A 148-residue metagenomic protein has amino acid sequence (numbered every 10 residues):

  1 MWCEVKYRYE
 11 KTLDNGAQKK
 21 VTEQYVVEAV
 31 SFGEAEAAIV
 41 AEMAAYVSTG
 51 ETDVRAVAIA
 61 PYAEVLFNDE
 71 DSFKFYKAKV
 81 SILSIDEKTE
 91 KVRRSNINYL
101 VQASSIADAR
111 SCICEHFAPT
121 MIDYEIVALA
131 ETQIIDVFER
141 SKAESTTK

Functional and structural regions predicted by a protein language model:
M1-K20, D71-R94: Short aromatic-glycine-(Arg/Gly/Cys) micro-motifs in beta-strand/loop hairpins
M1-Y7, Y25-V26, A35, I39 (+3 more regions): Short, structured motif recognition centered on aromatic/hydrophobic residues
E10-E28, A45, T49, K91-Y99 (+2 more regions): A cross-kingdom feature marking solvent-exposed beta-strand/loop segments within repeated, beta-rich binding/scaffold
S31-V47, S105-A118: A short, charged, amphipathic alpha-helix used as a generic interaction element across diverse proteins
T49-F67: Short, structured interface segments
E64, L83-I85, F138: A composition-biased, non-transmembrane "mature-region" signal
N68-E70, F138-K148: Short, low-order "capping/linker" segments at domain edges
N98-F138: Mixed-charge, glycine-accented linear interaction segment located at domain edges/termini
